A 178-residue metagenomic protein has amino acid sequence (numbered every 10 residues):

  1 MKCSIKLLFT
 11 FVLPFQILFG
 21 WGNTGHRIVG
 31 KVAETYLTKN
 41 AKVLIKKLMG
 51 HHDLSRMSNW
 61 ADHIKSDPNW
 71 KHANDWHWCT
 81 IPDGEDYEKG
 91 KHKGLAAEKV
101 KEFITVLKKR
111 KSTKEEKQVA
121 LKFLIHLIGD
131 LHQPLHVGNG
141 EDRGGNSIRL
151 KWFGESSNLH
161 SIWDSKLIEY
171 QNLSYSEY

Functional and structural regions predicted by a protein language model:
M1-T24: Bacterial Sec-dependent N-terminal signal peptides
F19-L127, P134-Y178: N-terminal, motif-rich segments that launch catalysis or mediate targeting to/interaction with membranes, typified by
